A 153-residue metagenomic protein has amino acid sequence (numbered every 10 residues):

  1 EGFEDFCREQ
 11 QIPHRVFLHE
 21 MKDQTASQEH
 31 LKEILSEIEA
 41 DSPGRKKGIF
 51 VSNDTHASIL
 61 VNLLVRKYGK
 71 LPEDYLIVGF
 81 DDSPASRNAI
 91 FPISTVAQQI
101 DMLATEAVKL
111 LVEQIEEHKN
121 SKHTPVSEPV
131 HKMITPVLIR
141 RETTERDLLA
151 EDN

Functional and structural regions predicted by a protein language model:
E1-E4, T105: Short, surface-exposed alpha-helical segments at coil->helix boundaries
F3, C7, V61-L64: A conserved amphipathic alpha-helix that caps or lines the catalytic cleft of carbohydrate- and lipid-modifying enzymes
E4-E29: Short beta-strand elements in bilobed, periplasmic/extracellular small-molecule ligand-binding domains
R15, Q28, L35-D152: Flexible loop/turn connectors
